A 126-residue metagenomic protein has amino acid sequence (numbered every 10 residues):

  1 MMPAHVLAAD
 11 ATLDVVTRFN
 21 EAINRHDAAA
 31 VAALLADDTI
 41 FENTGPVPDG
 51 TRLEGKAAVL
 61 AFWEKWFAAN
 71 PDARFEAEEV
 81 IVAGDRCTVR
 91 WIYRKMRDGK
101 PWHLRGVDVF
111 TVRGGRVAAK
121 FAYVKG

Functional and structural regions predicted by a protein language model:
M1-D37: Short, low-complexity N-terminal intrinsically disordered segments enriched in polar/charged residues
M2-A11, D27, P46, L60-G126: A beta-strand edge to alpha-helix "cap/lid" segment located at domain peripheries
H5, A33-D37, V47, E54 (+1 more regions): Membrane-targeting and insertion segments and their boundary/processing signals
L13, K56-A57: Non-membrane alpha-helical structural segments and their capping/turn regions in soluble enzymes
F19-A22, E42, K95: Alpha-helix C-capping/helix-to-loop hinge sites
I40-L53, F67: A short gly/proline-enriched turn/hairpin at secondary-structure junctions
L53-E54, F75: A broad, structural micro-motif
